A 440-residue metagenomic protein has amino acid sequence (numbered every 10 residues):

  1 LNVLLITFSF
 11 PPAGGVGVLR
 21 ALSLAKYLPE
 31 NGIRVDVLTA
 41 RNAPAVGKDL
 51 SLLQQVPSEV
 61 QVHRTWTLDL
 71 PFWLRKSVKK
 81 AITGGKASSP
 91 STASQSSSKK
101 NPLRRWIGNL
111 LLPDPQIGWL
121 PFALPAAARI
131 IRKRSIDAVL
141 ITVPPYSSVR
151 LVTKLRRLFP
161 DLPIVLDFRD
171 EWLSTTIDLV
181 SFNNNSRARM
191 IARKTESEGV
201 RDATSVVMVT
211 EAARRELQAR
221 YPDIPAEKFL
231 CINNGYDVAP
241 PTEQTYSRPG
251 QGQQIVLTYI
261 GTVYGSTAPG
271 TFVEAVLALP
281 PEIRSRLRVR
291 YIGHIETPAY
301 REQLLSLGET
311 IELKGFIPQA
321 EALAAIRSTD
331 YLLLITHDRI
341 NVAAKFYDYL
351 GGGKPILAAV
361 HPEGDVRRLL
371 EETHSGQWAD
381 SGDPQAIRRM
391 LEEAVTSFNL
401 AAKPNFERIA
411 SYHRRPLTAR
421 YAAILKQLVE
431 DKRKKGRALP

Functional and structural regions predicted by a protein language model:
L1-P71, S205, E211, L279 (+3 more regions): N-terminal subdomain of nucleotide-sugar transferases
P71-R75, Q218, G235-Q253: Acidic anion/phosphate-binding donor-loop and adjacent secondary structure in glycosyltransferase catalytic cores
A128, S147-R150, K154-L158, L173 (+1 more regions): Membrane-proximal helix-turn-helix segments that form the acceptor-binding/catalytic region of lipid-linked
R193-K228, R367, Y421: A short, active-site helix/loop in glycosyltransferases that binds the activated sugar's phosphate group
T204, A325-N341: Acidic donor-binding loop of glycosyltransferase active sites
A212, I232-G235: Carbohydrate-associated surface elements
P249-T267, V273-V276, L417: Conserved donor-binding/catalytic core segment of Leloir-type glycosyltransferases
I283-E321: Nucleotide-activated donor-binding/catalytic signature segment of Leloir-type glycosyltransferases, i.e., the conserved
